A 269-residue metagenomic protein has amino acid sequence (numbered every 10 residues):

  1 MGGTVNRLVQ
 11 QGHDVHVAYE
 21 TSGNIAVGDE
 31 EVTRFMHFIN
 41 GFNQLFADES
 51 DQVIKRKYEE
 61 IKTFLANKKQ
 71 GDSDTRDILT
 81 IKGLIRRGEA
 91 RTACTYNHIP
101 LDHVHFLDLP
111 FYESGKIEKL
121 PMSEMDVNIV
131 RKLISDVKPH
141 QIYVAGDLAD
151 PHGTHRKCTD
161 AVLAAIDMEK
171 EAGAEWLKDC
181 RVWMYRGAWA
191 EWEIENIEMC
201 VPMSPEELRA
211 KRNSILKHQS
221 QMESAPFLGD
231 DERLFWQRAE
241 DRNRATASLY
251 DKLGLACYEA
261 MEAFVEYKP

Functional and structural regions predicted by a protein language model:
M1: Short conserved active-site loop signatures built around small residues
T4-E20, N24-I61, N67-P269: Metal-dependent de-N-acetylase/amidase catalytic core
